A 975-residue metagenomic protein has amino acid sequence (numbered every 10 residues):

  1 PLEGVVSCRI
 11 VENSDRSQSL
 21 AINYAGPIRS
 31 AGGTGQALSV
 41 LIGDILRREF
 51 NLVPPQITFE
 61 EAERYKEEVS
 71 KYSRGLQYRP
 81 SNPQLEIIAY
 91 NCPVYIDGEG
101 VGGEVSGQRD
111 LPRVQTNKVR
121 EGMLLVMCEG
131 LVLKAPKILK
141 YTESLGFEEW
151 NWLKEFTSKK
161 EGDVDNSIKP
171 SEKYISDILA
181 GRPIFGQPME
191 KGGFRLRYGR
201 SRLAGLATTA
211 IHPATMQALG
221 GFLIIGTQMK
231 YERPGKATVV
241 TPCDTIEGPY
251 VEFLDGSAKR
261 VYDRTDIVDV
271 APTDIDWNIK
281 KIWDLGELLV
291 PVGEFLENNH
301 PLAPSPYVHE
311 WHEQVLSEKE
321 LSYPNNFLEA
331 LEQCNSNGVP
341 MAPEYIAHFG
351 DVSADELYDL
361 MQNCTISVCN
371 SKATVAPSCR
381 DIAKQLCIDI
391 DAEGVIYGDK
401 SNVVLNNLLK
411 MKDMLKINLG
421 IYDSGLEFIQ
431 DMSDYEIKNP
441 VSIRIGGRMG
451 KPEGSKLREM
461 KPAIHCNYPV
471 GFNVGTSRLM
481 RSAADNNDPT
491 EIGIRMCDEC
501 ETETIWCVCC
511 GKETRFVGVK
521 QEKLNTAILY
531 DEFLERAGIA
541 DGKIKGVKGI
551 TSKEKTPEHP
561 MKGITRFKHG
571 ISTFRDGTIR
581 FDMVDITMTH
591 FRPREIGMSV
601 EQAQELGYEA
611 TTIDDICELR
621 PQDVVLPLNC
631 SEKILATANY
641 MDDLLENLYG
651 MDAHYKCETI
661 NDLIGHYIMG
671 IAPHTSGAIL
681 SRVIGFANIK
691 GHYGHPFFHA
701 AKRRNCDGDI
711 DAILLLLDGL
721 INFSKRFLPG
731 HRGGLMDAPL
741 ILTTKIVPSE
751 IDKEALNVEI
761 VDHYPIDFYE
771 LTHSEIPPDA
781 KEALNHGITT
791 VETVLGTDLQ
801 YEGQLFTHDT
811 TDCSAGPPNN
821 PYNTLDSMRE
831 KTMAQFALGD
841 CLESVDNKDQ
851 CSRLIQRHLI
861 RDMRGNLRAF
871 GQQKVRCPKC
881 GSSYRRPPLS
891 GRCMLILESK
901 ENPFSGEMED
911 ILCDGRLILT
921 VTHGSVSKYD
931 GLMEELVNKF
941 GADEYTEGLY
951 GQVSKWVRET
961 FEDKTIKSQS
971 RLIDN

Functional and structural regions predicted by a protein language model:
P1-A687, A701, N705-C706, L714-L716 (+3 more regions): Extended, Lys/Arg-rich, non-catalytic nucleic-acid recognition/anchoring regions of very large nucleic-acid-interacting
A687-G694: Short, 15-30-residue, compositionally biased linear elements with alpha-helical propensity or flexible coil
P696-F698: Short hydrophobic "helix-edge" motifs at membrane interfaces and signal-peptide entry regions
